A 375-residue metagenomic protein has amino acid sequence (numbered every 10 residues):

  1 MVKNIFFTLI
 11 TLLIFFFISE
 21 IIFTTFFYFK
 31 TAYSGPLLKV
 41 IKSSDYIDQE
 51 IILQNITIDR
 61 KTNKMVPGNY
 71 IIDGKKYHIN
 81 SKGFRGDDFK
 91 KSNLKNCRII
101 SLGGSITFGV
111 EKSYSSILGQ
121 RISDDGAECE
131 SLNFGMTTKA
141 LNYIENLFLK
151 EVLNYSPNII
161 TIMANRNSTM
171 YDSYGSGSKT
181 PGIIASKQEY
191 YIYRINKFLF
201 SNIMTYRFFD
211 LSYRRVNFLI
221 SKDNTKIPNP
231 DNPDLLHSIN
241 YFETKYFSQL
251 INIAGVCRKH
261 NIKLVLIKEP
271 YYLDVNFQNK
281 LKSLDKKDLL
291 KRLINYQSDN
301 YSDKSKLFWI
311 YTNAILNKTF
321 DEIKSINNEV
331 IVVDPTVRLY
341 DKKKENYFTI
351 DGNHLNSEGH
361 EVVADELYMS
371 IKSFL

Functional and structural regions predicted by a protein language model:
I5-T8, Y246, N328, T349-L375: Histidine-centered active-site loop/cap adjacent to the catalytic His in serine esterases/O-acetyl transfer systems
F7-F23: Hydrophobic membrane-insertion alpha-helices, especially the h-region of bacterial N-terminal signal peptides
T31-R121, D125, L339-K343: Membrane/wall-proximal cationic-aromatic binding patches
N93-I100, I106-Y193: Conserved SGNH/GDSL esterase-like catalytic core that processes O-acyl groups on lipids and polysaccharides
G103-F108, N133-F134, S238-E243, K306 (+1 more regions): Second-shell loop/turn segments in exported
N133-T137, K268, D334-T336: Residue-level recognition of beta-strand->loop/alpha-helix junctions
N165-K318, K343-N346: Serine-dependent acyl-ester chemistry module
